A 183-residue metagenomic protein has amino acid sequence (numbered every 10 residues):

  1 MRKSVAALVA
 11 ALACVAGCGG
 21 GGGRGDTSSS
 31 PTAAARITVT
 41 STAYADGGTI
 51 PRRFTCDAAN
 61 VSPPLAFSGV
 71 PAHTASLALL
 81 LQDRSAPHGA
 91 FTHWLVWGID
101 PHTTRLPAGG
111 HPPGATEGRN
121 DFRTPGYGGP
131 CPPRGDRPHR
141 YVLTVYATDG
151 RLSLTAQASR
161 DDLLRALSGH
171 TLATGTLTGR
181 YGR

Functional and structural regions predicted by a protein language model:
R2-R183: N-terminus-centered regions that define maturation/targeting leaders and the start of the first functional domain
